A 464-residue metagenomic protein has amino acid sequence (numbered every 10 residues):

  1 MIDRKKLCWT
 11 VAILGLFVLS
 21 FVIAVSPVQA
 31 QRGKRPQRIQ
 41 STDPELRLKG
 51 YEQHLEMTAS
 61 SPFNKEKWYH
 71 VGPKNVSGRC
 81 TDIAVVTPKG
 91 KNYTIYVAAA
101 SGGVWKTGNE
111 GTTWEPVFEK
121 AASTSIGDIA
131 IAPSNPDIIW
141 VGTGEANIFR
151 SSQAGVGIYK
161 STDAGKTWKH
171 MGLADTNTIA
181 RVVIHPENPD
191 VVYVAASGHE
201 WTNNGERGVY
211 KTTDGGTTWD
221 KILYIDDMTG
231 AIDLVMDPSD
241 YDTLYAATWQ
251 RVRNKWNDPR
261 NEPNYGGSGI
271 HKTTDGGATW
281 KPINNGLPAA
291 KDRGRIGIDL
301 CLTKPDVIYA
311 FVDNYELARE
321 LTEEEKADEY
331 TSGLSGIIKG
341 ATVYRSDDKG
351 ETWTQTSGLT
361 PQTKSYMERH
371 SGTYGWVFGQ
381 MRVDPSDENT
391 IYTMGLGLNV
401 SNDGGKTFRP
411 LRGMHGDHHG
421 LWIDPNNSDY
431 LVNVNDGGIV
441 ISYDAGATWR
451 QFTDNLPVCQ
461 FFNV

Functional and structural regions predicted by a protein language model:
I2-L14: Bacterial N-terminal signal peptides that target proteins for export
V11-A24: Bacterial N-terminal signal peptides
A24-A30: Boundary at the C-terminal end of the N-terminal hydrophobic targeting segment
Q31-V464: Beta-propeller blade termini and top-face loops
